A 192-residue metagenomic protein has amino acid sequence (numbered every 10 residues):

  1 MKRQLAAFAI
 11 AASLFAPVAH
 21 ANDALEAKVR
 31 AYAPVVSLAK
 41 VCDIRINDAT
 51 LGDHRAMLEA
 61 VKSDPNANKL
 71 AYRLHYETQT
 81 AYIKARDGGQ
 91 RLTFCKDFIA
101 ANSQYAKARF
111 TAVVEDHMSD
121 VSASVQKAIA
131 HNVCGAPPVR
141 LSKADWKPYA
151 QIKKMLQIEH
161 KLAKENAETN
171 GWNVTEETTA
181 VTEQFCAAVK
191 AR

Functional and structural regions predicted by a protein language model:
K2-Q4: Bacterial Sec-dependent N-terminal signal peptides
A6-F15: Hydrophobic helical h-region of N-terminal Sec-dependent signal peptides in bacterial secretory/periplasmic proteins
P17-A21: Sec/Tat signal peptide C-region and signal peptidase I cleavage site
V29, V35-V36, G88-G89, K127-A128 (+1 more regions): Processing junctions and N-termini across compartments
R45: Inter-helical turn/loop segments and adjacent helix faces that build the functional surface of alpha-helical bundle
T50-V121, G135-R192: Compact alpha-helical subdomains of small soluble proteins
K127-H131, G135-A136: Mature extracytoplasmic/lumenal regions of exported proteins
